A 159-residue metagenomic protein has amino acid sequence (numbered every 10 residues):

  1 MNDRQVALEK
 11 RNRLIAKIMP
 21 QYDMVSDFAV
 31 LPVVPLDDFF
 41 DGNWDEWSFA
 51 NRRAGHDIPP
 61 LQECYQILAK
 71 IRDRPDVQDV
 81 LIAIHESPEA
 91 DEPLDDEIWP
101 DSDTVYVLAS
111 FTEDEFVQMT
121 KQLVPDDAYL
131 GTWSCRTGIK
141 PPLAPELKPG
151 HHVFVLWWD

Functional and structural regions predicted by a protein language model:
M1-A109, E115-M119: Long, contiguous N-terminal structural blocks used for assembly/anchoring
P125-D159: Acidic, proline/glycine-rich low-complexity IDRs
